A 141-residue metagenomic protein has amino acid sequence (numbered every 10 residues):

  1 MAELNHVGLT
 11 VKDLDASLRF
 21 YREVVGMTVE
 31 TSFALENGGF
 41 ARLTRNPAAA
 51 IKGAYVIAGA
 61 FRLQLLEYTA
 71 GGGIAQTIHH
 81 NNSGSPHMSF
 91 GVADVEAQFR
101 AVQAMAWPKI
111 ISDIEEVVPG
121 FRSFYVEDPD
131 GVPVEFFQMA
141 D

Functional and structural regions predicted by a protein language model:
M1-N5: Extreme N-terminal starter segment of soluble prokaryotic enzymes
L9, M139: Short, conserved catalytic or interaction motifs in soluble domains
T10-A60: Core segments of cupin and vicinal oxygen chelate
D13-D15, G59-F61, E67-P133: Vicinal oxygen chelate
E30-S32, D113, F136: Residue-level detector of high-confidence beta-strand sites
N37, A140-D141: A short acidic/small-residue loop/turn micro-motif
